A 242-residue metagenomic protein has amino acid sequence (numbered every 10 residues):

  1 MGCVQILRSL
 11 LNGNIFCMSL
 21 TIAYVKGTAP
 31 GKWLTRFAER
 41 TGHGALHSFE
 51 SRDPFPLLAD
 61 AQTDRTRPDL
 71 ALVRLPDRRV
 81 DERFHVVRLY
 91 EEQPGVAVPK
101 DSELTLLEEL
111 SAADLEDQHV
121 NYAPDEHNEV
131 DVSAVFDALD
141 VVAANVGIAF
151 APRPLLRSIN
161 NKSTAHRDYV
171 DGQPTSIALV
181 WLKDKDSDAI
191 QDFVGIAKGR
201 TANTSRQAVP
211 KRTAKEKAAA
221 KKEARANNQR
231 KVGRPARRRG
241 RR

Functional and structural regions predicted by a protein language model:
G2-R65: Short alpha-helix C-terminal cap/hinge motif
K26, R52, R65-R78, K100 (+1 more regions): Beta->alpha turn/N-cap motifs
K32, V170-E223: A late-sequence structural motif
R36-R40, P54-P94: Short beta-strand-centered segments that line the small-molecule binding cleft or hinge of alpha/beta clamshell
L72-D81, V135-T164, Q173: A ligand-binding cleft/hinge motif common to bilobed small-molecule-binding domains
F84-G95, N161-Q173: Short beta-strand->loop
F84-P94, V98-V120: Flexible hinge/capping segments at coil-to-helix
P124-F136, A197-R242: Ligand-binding clefts/hinges and TM-proximal coupling segments of bilobed small-molecule sensing domains
